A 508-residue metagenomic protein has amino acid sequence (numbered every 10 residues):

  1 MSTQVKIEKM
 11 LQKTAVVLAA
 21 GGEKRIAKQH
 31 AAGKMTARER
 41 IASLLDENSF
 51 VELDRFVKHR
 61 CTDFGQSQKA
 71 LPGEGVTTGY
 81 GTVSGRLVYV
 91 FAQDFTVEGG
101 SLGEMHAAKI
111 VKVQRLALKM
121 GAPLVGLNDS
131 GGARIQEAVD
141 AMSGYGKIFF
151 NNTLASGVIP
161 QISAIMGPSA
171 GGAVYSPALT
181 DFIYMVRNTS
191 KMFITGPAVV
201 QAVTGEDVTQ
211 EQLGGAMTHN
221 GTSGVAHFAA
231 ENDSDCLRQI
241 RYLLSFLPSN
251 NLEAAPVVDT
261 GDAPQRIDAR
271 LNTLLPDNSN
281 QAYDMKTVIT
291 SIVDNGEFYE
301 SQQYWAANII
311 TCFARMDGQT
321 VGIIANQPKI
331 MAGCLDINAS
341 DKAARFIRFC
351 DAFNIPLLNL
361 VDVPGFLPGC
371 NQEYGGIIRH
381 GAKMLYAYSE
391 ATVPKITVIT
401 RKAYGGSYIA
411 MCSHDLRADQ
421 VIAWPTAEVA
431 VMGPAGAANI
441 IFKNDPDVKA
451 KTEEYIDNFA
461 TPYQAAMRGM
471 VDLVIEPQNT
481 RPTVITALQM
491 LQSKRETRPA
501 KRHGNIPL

Functional and structural regions predicted by a protein language model:
M1-L508: Ligand-binding clefts of soluble mixed alpha/beta catalytic domains
